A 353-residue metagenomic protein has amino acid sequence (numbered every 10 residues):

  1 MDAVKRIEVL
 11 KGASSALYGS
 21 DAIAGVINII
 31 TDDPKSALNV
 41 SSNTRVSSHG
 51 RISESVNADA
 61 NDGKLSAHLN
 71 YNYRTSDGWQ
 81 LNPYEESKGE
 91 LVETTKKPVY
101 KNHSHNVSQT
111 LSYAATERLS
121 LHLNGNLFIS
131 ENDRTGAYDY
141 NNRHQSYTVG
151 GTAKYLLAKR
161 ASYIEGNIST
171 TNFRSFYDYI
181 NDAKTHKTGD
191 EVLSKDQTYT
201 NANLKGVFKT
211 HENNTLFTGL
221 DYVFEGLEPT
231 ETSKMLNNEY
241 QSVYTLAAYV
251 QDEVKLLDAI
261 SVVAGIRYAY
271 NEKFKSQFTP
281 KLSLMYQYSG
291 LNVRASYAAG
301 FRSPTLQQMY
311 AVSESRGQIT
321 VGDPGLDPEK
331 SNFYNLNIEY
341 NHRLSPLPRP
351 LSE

Functional and structural regions predicted by a protein language model:
M1-K11, D323: Short acidic/polar hinge/loop motifs at secondary-structure boundaries that mediate gating or recognition
A16, N28, K35-R45, D59-H144: Periplasmic-side early beta-strands and strand-to-turn transitions of outer-membrane beta-barrels
V46-S48, D59-N61, S87-G89, K97-H103 (+8 more regions): Replace "Gram-negative outer membrane beta-barrel proteins" with "bacterial and organellar outer membrane beta-barrel
V56-A60, Q109-Y113, G151-Y155, A202-F208 (+3 more regions): Residues on the lipid-exposed face of transmembrane beta-strands in outer-membrane beta-barrel proteins
D62-L65, R74, A114-S120, A158-R160 (+6 more regions): Outer-membrane beta-barrel channels and translocator barrels
L65, Y163-Y179, E225-L227, Q287-S289 (+2 more regions): Membrane-embedded beta-barrel scaffold of Gram-negative outer-membrane proteins
A67, R118-S130, E165-I180, T215-F224 (+2 more regions): Surface-exposed extracellular loop regions of Gram-negative outer-membrane beta-barrel proteins
N141-L156, K195-Q197, N292, A299-E353: Outer-membrane beta-barrel signature, preferentially recognizing the C-terminal barrel domain of Gram-negative
